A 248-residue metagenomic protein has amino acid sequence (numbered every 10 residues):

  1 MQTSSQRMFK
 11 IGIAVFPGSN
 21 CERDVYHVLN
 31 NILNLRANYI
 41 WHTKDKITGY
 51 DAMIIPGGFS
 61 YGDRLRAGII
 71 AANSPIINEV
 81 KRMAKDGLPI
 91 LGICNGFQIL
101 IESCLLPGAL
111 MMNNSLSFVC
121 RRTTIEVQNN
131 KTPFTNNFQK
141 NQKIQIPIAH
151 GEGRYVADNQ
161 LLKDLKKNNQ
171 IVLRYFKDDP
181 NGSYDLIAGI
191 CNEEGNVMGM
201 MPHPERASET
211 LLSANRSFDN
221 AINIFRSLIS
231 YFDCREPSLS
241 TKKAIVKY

Functional and structural regions predicted by a protein language model:
M1-I93, L100-P107, M111-N113, S117-V119 (+3 more regions): N-terminal beta1-alpha1 cap of cysteine-dependent amidohydrolase-like domains
M8-F9, N141-K143, N192-V197: Beta-strand-turn-beta hairpins that frame and shape the catalytic cleft of phosphate-ester-processing enzymes
I11-G12, Q145-A149, M198-P202: Active-site-proximal beta-strand elements of phosphoester/diester hydrolases
S19-C21, S60-G62, T132-F134, E152-V156 (+2 more regions): Short, acidic Gly/Pro/Ser/Thr-rich loop/turn segments
D86-G87, K167-N169, E193: Structured helix-beta-strand junction loops
L105-L186: Pocket-forming structural segment of enzyme catalytic cores
I187-N215: A glycine-centered loop/beta-turn motif at secondary-structure junctions
